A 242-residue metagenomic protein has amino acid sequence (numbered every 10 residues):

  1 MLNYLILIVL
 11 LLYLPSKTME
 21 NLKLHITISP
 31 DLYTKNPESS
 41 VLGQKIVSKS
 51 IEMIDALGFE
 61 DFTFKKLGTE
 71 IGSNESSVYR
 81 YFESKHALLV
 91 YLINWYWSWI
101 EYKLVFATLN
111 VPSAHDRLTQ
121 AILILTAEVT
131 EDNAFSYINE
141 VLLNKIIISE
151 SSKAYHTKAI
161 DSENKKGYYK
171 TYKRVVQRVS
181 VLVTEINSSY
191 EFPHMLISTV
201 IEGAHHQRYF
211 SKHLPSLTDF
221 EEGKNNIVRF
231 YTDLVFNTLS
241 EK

Functional and structural regions predicted by a protein language model:
M1-S39: N-terminal intrinsically disordered/low-complexity leader segments
Y33, E38-T63: Short, amphipathic alpha-helix enriched in basic
S48-E52, L88-L109, Q120, I124: Alpha-helical structural segments
E60-A87: Helix-turn-helix
A107-V141: Hydrophobic alpha-helical connector segments
N133-Y172: Short secondary-structure transition hinges
K158-P193: Hydrophobic alpha-helical bundle segments that form small-molecule/ligand-binding pockets
K165, T184-Y231: Hydrophobic/aromatic-rich alpha-helical bundle segments in the mid-to-C-terminal region
